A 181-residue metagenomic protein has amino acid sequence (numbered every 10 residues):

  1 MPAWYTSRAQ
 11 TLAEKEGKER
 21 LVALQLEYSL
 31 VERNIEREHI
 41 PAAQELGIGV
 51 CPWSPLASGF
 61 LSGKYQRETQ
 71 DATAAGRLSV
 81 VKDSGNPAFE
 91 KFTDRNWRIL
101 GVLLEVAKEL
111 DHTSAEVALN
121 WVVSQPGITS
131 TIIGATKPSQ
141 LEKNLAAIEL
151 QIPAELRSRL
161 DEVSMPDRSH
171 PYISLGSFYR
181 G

Functional and structural regions predicted by a protein language model:
M1-E38, I48-G49: Glycine/proline-rich, positively charged, aromatic-decorated active-site loop/lid region on the catalytic face
P2, Y28-E32, S54-L61, W121 (+1 more regions): Glycine-rich beta-alpha junction loops
T6-A9, A43, N144: Hydrophobic packing residues within well-ordered alpha-helices of enzyme cores
L12-G17, I40-A42, R67-D71, I148-L150: Short, hinge-like loop/turn segments at secondary-structure boundaries
L24, A43, V50-W53, L103 (+3 more regions): Conserved, mostly hydrophobic/aromatic
I35-L78, T113: Aromatic-lined glycan-binding groove of carbohydrate-active enzymes
E45, T69-L110, S124-T129, T136-P138 (+1 more regions): Terminal-tail/helix-coil boundary detector
